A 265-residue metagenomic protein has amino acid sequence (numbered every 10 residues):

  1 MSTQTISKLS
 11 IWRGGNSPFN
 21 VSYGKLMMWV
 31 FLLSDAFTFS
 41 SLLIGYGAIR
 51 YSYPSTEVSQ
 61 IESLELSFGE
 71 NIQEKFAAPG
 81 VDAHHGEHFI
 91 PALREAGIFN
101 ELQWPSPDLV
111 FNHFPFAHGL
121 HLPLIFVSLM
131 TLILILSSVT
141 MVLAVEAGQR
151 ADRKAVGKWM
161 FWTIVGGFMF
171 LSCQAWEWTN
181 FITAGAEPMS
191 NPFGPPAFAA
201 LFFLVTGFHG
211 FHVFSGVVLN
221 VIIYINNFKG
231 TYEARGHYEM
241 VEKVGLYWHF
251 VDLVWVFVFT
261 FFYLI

Functional and structural regions predicted by a protein language model:
M1-I265: ...captures the hydrophobic TM-helix bundle architecture rather than a specific catalytic motif, and can also fire on
